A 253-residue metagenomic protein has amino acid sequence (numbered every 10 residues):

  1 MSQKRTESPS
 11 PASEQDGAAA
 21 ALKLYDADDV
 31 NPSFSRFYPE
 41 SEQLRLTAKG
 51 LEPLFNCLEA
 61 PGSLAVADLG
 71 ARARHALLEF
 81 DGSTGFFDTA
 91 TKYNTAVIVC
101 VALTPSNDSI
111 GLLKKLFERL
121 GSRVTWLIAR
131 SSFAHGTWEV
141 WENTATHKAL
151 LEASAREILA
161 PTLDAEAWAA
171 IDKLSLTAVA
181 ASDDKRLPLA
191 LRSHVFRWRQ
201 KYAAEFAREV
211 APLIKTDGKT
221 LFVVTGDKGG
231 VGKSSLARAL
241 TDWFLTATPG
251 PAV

Functional and structural regions predicted by a protein language model:
M1-K23, G218-A252: Walker A/P-loop phosphate-binding motif and the immediately C-terminal alpha-helix
A12-G50, T246-V253: N-terminal phosphate/diphosphate-binding loop that engages ATP/GTP or pyrophosphate donors across diverse enzyme folds
Y25, V99-T104, W126-S132: Conserved beta-strand segments of the P-loop GTPase G domain that flank and frequently precede/overlap
S63-G82, V253: Switch II (G3) loop of P-loop NTPases
L78-S106: Inter-motif core of Ras-like GTPase G domains
Y93-I98, G121-T125, A155, P249-P251: Short glycine-/polar-rich loops that comprise or flank the Walker A/P-loop and associated switch/sensor motifs
R130-R197: Beta-strand-loop-alpha "switch" segments that mediate conformational coupling across diverse proteins
R199-L221: Acidic-aromatic/histidine active-site loop/patch
